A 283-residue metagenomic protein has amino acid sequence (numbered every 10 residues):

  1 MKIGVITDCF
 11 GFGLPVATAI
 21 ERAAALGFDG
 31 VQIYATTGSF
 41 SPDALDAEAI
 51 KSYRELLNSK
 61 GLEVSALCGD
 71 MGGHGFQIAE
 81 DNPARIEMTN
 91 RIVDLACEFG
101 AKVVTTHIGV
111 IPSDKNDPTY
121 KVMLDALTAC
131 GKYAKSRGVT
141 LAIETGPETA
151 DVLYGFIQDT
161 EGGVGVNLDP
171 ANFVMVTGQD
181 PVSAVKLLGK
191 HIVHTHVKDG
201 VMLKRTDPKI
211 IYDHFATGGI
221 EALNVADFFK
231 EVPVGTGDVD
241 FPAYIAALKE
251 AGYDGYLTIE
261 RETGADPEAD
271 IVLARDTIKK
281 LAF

Functional and structural regions predicted by a protein language model:
M1-A101, K135, K190, A246 (+1 more regions): N-terminal pre-domain/capping segments
I3-T7, V31-I33, V64-G69, V104-T106 (+4 more regions): Hydrophobic faces of well-ordered beta-strands that scaffold small-molecule active sites in alpha/beta enzyme cores
I6-F10, Y34-T36, G69-G72, G109-I111 (+4 more regions): Active-site beta-loop-alpha junctions enriched in small/polar residues
G13, A17, E21, L56-E63 (+2 more regions): Active-site acidic/histidine proton-transfer and metal-coordination neighborhood in alpha/beta enzyme cores
A44-S52, E80-M88, D114-D125, E148 (+3 more regions): Alpha-helix N-cap and loop-to-helix initiation/capping positions
L67, D125-D238, K280: Acidic/histidine-rich catalytic cores of soluble enzymes
T236-E250: A short, acidic, amphipathic alpha-helical segment used as a generic capping/interface helix at domain edges
Y253-I278: C-terminal/domain-terminus segments
